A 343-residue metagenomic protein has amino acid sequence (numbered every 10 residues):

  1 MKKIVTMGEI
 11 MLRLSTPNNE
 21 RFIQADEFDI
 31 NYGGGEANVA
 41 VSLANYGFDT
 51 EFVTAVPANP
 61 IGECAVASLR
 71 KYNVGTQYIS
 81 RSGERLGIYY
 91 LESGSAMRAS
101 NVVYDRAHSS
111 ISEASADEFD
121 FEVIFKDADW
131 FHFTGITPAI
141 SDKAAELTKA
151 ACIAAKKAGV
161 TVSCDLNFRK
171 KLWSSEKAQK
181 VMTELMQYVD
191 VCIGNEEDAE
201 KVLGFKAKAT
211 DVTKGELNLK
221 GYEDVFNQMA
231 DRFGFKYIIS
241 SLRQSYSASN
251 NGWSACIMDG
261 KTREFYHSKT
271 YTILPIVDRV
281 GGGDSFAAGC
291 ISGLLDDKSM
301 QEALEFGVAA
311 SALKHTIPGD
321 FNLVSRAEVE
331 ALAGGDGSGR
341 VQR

Functional and structural regions predicted by a protein language model:
M1-R21: Positively charged, low-complexity intrinsically disordered leader regions
R21-A40: Short catalytic helix/loop segments, enriched in acidic residues and glycine and frequently bearing histidine
N31, V39-D49, L91, G293-D296: Alpha-helix C-terminal capping segments
G35-N45, T148-A154: Histidine-anchored nucleotide/phosphate-binding helix
D49-I136, V329-R343: Conserved N-terminal subdomain of the carbohydrate kinase-like
A154-T161, F233-K236: A short helix->loop->beta-strand "cap" motif at the edges of active sites that frequently abuts
L172-T262: Conserved phosphate/ATP/ADP-binding segment of small-molecule kinases
E264-D336: Conserved post-catalytic alpha-helical subdomain immediately downstream of the catalytic base and nucleotide-binding
